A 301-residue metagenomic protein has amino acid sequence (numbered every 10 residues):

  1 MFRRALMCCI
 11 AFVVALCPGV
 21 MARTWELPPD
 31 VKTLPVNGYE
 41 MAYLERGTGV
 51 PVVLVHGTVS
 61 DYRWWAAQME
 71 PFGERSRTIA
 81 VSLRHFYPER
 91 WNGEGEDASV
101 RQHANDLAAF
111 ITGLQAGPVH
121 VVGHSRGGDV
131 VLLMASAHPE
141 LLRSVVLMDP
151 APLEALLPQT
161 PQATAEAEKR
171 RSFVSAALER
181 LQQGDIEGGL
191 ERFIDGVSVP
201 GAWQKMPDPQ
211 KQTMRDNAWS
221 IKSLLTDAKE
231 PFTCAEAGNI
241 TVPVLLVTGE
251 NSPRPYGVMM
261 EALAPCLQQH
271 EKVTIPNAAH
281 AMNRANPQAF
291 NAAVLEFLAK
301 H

Functional and structural regions predicted by a protein language model:
M1-V52, R75-S76, A299-H301: Alpha/beta-hydrolase fold catalytic core
Y39-G93, F110: Conserved HGGG/HGGXW glycine-rich cap/lid loop of the alpha/beta-hydrolase fold
E70, I79-V122, R126, A292: Active-site loop/oxyanion-hole signature of alpha/beta-hydrolase fold enzymes
G117-L156: Conserved hydrolase catalytic core segment
L181-K222: Conserved alpha/beta-hydrolase catalytic His-Asp/Glu region
G196, S220-E236: Active-site nucleophile elbow and catalytic-triad environment of alpha/beta-hydrolase enzymes
C234-A278: Conserved loop-alpha-helix segment in the C-terminal half of the alpha/beta-hydrolase fold that carries the catalytic
Q269-H301: Catalytic active-site module of serine/aspartate enzymes centered on a nucleophile-bearing elbow/loop
